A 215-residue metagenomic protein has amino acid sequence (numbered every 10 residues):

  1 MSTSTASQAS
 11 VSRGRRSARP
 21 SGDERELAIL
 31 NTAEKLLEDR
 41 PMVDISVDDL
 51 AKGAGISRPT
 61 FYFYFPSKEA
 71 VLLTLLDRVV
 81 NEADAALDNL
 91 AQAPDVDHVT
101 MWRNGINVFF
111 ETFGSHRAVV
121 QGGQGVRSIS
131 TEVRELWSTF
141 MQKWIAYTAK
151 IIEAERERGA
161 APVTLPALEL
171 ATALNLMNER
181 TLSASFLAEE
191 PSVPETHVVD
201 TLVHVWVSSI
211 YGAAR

Functional and structural regions predicted by a protein language model:
M1-E24, A214-R215: N-terminal intrinsically disordered/low-complexity leader segments
G14-A18, A51-F65, E69, T112-S115 (+2 more regions): Basic/polar phosphate-binding segments, predominantly the helix-turn-helix DNA-binding elements of transcriptional
G22-A33, L50, L75-A83, T148: Generic hydrophobic, amphipathic alpha-helix propensity
A28, L36-A70, T74: Helix-turn-helix
F65, Q124-I129: Short helix-capping/turn signature of helix-turn-helix
T74, D88-S115, A167-L174, V199: Hydrophobic alpha-helical connector segments
N81-A85, S115, Q121, T131-R158 (+4 more regions): Amphipathic alpha-helical packing segments from all-alpha helical-bundle domains
